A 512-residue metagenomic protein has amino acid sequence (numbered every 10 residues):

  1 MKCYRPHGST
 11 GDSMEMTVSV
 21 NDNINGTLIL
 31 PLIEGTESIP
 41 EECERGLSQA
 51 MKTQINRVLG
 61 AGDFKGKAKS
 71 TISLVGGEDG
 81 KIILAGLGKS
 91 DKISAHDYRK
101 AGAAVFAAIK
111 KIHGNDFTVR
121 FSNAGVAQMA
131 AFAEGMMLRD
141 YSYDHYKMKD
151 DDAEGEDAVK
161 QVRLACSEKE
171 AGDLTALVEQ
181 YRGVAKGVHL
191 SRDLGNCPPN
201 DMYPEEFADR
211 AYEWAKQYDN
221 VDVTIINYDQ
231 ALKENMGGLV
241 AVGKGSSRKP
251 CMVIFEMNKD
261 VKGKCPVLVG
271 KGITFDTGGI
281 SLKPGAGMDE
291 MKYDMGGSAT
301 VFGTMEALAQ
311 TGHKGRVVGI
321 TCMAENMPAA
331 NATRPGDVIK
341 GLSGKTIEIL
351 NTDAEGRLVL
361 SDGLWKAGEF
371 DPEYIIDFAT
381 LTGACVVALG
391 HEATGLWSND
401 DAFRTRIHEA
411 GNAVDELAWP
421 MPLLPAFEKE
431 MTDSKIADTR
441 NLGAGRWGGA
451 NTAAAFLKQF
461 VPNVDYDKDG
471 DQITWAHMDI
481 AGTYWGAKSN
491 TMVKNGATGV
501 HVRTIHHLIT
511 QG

Functional and structural regions predicted by a protein language model:
Y4, G8-G272: Short amphipathic alpha-helical segment within the helicase RecA-like ATPase core that mediates nucleic-acid
E15, F207-G512: A generic structural signal for tightly packed, nonpolar segments enriched in small/aliphatic residues
